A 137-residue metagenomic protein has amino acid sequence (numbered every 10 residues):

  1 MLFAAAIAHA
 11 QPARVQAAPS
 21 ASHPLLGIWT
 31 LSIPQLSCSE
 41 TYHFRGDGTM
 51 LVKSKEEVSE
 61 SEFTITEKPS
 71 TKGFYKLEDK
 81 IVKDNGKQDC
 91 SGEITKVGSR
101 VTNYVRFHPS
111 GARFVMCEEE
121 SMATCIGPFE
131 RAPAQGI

Functional and structural regions predicted by a protein language model:
M1-A5: Bacterial N-terminal signal peptides
P12-V15, S59-E67, S110-I137: Edge beta-strand at a domain terminus
A13-T30: N-terminal helix-cap/turn-to-beta initiation motif at the start of protein domains
P24-L26, Y42-M50, T66-T71, V105-R113 (+1 more regions): Short, solvent-exposed coil/turn segments at beta-strand boundaries
P34-S37, S54-G111, E120: Contiguous, well-ordered beta-strand patches that form the walls/edges of small beta-barrel/beta-sandwich domains
G46-G48, K96-V101, T124-G127, R131-A134: Extracellular/mature segments of secreted proteins
